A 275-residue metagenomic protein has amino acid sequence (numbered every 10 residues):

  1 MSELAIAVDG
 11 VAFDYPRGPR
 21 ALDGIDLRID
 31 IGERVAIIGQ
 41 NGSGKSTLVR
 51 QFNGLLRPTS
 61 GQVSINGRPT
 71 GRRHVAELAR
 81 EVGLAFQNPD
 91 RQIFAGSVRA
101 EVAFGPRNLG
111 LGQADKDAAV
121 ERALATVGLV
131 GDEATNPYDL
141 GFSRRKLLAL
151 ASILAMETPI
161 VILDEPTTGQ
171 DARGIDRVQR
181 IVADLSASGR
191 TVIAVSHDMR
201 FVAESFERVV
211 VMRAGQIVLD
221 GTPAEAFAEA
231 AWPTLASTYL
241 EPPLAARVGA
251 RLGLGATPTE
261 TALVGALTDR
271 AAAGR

Functional and structural regions predicted by a protein language model:
S2-A5, A12-G24, R72-H74: A short, flexible loop at the N-terminus of ABC-type nucleotide-binding domains that lies
I38-Q40: The feature captures the beta-strand-to-loop junction immediately N-terminal to the Walker
N53: Helix-to-loop junction immediately C-terminal to a conserved catalytic motif
G61-P69, L78: Conserved ABC transporter NBD signature motif
A114-D132: Conserved ABC ATPase "signature" region
S196-H197: H-loop/switch region of ABC-family ATPase nucleotide-binding domains
Q216-A245: Conserved beta-strand-loop-alpha-helix hinge in the C-terminal portion of ABC ATPase nucleotide-binding domains
